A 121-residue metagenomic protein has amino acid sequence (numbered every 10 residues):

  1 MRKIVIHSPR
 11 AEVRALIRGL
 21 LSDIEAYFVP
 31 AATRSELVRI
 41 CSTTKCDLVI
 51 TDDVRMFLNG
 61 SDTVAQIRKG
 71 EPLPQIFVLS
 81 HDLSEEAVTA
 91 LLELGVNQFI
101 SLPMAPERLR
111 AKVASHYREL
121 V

Functional and structural regions predicted by a protein language model:
R10-V29: Two-component/phosphorelay signaling modules centered on CheY-like receiver
A32-L48: Acidic, metal-coordinating helix/loop segments flanking the phosphotransfer/catalytic sites of two-component signaling
S42-T44, Q66-L73, L94: Conserved phosphotransfer cores of two-component systems
D47-I67: Conserved phosphotransfer microenvironments
D62, D82-Q98: Alpha4 helix (beta4-alpha4-beta5 surface) of REC/receiver domains from two-component response regulators
L73-L83: A short, hydrophobic beta-strand element within the central beta-sheet of small alpha/beta folds
M104-V113: C-terminal output helix
A114-V121: The C-terminal output helix
